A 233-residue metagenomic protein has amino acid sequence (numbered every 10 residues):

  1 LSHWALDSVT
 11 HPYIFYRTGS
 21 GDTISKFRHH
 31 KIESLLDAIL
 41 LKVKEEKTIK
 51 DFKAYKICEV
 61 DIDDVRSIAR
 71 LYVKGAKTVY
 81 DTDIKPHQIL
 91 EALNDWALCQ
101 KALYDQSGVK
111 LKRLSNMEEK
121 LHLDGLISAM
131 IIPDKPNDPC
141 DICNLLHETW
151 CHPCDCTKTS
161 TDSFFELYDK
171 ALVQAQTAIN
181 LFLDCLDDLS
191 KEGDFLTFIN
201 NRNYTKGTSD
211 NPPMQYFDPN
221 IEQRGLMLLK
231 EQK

Functional and structural regions predicted by a protein language model:
L1, D7-K233: N-terminal leader/auxiliary helical segments
